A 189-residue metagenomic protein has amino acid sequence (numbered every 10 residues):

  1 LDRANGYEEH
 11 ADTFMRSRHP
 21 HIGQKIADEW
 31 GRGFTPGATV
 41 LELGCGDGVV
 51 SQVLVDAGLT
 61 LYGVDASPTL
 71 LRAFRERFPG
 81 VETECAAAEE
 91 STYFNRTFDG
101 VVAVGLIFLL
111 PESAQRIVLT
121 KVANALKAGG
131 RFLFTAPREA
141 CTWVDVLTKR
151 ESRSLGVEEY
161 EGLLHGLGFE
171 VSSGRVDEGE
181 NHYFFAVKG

Functional and structural regions predicted by a protein language model:
L1-F34, G46-Y93, L110-I117, K121 (+1 more regions): Class I (Rossmann-like) S-adenosyl-L-methionine-dependent methyltransferase catalytic domain, capturing the SAM-binding
T39, G130-R131: Short glycine-centered segments of the SAM/dcSAM-binding site in methyltransferase folds
E42: Class I SAM-dependent methyltransferase core
V102: A conserved beta-strand element that flanks and buttresses the S-adenosyl-L-methionine
G105-L109: Short catalytic micro-motifs in class I SAM-dependent methyltransferases
